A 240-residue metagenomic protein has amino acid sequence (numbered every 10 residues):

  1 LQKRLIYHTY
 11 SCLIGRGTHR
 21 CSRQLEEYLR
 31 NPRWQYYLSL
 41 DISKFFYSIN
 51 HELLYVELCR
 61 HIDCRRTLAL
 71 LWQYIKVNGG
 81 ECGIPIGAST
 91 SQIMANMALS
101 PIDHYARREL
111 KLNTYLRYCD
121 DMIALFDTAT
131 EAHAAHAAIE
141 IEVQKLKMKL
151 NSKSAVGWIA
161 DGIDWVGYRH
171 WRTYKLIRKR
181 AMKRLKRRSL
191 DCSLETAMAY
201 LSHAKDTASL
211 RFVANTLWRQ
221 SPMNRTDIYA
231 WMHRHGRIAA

Functional and structural regions predicted by a protein language model:
L1, R107-L110, K147: Secondary-structure transition/hinge residues
L1-Y10: Electropositive, glycine- and tryptophan-enriched low-complexity nucleic-acid-binding patches
K3-R4, P32, L146: Amphipathic alpha-helical interaction segments
H8, R20-C119, I123-A138, K153 (+3 more regions): Conserved polymerase palm-domain catalytic core
L13-T18: Active-site beta-loop-alpha junctions of metal-dependent nucleic acid enzymes, especially the RNase H-like/DDE
I62, E140-M148: A common structural junction motif
T130-A134, L150-A240: Right-hand nucleic-acid polymerase module
